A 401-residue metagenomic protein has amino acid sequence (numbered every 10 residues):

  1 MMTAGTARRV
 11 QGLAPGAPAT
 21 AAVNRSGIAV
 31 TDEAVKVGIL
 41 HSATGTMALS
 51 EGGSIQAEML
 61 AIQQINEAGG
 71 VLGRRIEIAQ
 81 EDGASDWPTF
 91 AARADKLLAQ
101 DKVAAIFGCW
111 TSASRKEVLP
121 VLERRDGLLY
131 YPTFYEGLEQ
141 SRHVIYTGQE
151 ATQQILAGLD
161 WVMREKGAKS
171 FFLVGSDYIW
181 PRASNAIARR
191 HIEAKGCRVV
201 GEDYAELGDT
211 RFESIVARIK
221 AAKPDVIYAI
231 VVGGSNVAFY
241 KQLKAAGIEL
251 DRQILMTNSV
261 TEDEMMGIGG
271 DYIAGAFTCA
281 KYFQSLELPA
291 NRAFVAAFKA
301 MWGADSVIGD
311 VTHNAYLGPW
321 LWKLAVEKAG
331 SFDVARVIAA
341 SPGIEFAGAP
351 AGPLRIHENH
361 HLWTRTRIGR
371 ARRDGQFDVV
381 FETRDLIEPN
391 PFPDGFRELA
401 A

Functional and structural regions predicted by a protein language model:
M1-T20: N-terminal export signals
L13-P18, V35, E345-A401: Solvent-exposed, acidic/polar segments of extracytosolic/periplasmic ligand-binding ectodomains
G16-I39, G70-R75, M163-K169: Immediate post-signal peptide segment of exported/extracytoplasmic ligand-binding proteins
A22-A57, E81-P88, W110, G175-R182 (+2 more regions): Extracytoplasmic "Venus flytrap"
V23-R25, L49-Q56, G69-L138, A205-F212 (+1 more regions): Beta-alpha junction/loop-to-helix N-cap segments that form part of ligand/metal-binding clefts
V30-D32, V37, Q56-I78, A194-G196: Signal peptide-proximal N-terminal region of secreted/periplasmic/extracellular or secretory-lumen proteins
V103-D203, Q253-F277: Extracytoplasmic ligand/sensor domains, especially the bilobed periplasmic-binding protein
L243-Y316, E327-F332, T383-A400: Extracellular/periplasmic periplasmic-binding protein-like sensory domains
